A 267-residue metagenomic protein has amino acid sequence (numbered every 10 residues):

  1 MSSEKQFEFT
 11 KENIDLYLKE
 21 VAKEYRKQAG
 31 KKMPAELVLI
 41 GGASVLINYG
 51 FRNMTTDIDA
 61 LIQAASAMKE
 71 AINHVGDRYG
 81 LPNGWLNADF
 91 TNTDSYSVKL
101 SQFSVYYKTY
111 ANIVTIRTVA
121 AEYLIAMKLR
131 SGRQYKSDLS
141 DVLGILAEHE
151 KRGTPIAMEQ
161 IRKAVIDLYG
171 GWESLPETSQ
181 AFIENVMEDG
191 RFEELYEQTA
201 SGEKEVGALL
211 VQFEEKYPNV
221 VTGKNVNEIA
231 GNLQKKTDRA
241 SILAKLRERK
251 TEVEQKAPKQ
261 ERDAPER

Functional and structural regions predicted by a protein language model:
M1-L243, D263-R267: Compositionally biased terminal segments of proteins
R239-V253: Extended acidic low-complexity intrinsically disordered regions
Q255-E261: Intrinsically disordered, low-complexity terminal tails
